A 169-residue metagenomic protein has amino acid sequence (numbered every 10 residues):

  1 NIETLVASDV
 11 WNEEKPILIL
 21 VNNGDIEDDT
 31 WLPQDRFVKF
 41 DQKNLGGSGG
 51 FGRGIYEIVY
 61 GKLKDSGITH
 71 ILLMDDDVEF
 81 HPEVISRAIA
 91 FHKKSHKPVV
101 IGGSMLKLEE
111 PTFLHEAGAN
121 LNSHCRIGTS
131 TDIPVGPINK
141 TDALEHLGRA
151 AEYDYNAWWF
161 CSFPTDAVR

Functional and structural regions predicted by a protein language model:
N1, K43-F51, F80-V84: Phosphate/oxyanion-binding active-site loops and adjacent basic polyanion-contact surfaces
E3-E14: Short, acidic, metal-binding catalytic loop of nucleotide-sugar glycosyltransferases
N22-D29: A conserved acidic beta->alpha catalytic loop
W31-G49: Conserved donor nucleotide-binding strand/loop of the catalytic core
G47-L63: Short, conserved alpha-helix that lines the donor NDP-sugar binding/gating region of sugar-transfer enzymes
Y60, P82-T129: Conserved donor NDP-sugar-binding/catalytic core segment of glycosyltransferases
S66-E79: Short beta-strand-to-loop acidic/aromatic patch adjacent to the donor-nucleotide binding site
T131-S162: A recurrent flexible, glycine/aromatic-enriched loop bordering the glycosyltransferase active site that acts as
